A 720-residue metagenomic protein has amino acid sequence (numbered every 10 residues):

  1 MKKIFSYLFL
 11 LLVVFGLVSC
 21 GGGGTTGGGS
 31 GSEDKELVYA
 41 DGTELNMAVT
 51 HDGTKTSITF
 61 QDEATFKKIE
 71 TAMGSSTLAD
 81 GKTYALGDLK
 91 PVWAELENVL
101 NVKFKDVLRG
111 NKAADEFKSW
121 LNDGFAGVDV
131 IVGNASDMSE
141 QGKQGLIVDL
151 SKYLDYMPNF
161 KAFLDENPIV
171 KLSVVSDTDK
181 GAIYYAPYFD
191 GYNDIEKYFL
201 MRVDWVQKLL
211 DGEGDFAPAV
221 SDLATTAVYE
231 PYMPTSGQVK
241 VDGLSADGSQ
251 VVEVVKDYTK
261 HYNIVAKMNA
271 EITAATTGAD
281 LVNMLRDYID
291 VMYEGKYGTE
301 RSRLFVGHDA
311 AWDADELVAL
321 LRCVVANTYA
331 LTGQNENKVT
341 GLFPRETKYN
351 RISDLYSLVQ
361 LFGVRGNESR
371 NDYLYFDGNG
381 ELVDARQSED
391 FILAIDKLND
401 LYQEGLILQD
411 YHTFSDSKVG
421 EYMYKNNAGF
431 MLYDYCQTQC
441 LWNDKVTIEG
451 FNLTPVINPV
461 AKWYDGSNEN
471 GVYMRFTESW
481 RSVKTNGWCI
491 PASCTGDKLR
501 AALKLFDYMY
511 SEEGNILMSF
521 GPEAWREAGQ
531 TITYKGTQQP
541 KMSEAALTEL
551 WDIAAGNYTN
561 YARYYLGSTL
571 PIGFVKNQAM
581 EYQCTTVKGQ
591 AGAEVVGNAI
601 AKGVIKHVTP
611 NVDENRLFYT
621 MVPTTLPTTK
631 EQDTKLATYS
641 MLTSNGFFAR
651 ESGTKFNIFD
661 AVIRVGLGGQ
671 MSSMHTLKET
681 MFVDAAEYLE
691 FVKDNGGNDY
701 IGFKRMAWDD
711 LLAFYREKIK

Functional and structural regions predicted by a protein language model:
I4-G22: Sec-dependent N-terminal signal peptides of Gram-positive bacterial secreted proteins and lipoproteins
C20-A182, Y188-M201, W205-E300, D384 (+1 more regions): Conserved N-terminal structural module of periplasmic/extracytoplasmic solute-binding proteins
V107-F117, A314-E316, H412-Y424: Short helix-initiation/N-cap motifs at beta->coil->alpha
E140-D155, L441-R475: Ligand-binding "clamshell"
S173-G191, E230-S302, V306-A310, A314-G378 (+3 more regions): Extracytoplasmic/periplasmic solute-binding protein
L200-V203, Q207, V483-D497, L517: A bilobed periplasmic-binding-protein/Venus flytrap-type ligand-binding module shared by bacterial periplasmic
F376-Q409, N468: Glycine-centered hinge/linker elements that transmit conformational signals in sensory and ligand-binding systems
Y508, E512-M674: Conserved small-residue motifs centered on glycine
